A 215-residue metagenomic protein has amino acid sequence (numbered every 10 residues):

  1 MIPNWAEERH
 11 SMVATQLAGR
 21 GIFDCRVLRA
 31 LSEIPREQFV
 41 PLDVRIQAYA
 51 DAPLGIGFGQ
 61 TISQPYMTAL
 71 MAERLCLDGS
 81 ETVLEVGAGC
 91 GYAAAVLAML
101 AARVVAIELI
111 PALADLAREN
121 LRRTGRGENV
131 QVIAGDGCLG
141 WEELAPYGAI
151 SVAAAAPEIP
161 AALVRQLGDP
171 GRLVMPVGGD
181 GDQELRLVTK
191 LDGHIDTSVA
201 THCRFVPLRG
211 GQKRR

Functional and structural regions predicted by a protein language model:
M1-L84, Y92-A95, L100, L113-T124 (+1 more regions): Class I SAM-dependent transferase core
C76-D196: Conserved nucleotide-cofactor-binding alpha/beta core module
